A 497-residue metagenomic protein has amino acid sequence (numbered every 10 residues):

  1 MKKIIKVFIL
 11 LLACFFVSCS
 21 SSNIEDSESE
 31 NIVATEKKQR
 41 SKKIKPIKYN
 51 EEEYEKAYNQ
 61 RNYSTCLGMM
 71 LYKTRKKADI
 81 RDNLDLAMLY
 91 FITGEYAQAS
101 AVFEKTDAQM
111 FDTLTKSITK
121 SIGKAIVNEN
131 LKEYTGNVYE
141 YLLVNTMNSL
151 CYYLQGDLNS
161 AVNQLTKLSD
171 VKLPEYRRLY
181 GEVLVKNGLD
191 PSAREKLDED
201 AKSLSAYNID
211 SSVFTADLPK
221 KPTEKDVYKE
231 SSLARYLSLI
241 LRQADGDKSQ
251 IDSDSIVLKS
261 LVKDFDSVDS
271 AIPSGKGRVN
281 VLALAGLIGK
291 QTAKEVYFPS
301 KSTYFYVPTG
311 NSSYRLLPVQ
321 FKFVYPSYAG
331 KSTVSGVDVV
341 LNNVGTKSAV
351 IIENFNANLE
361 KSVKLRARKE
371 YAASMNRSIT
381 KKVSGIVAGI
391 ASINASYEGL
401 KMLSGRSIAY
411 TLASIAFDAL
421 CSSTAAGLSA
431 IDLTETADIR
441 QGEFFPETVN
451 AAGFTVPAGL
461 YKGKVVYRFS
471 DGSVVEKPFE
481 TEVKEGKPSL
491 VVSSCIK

Functional and structural regions predicted by a protein language model:
F15-S18: C-terminal motif of bacterial Sec signal peptides marking the signal peptidase cleavage site
S20-N23: Bacterial signal peptide processing site
K56, L89-Y90, C151, L241: Residue-level signature for tetratricopeptide repeat
Y397-K497: C-terminal soluble interaction/assembly domains
